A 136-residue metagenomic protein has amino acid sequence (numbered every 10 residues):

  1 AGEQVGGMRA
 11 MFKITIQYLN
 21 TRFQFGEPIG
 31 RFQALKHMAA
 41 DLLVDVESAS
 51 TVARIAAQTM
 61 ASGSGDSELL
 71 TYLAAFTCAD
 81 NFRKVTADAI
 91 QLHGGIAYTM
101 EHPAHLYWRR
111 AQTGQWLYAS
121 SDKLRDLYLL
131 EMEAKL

Functional and structural regions predicted by a protein language model:
A1-L136: Alpha-helical interface subdomain recognition
